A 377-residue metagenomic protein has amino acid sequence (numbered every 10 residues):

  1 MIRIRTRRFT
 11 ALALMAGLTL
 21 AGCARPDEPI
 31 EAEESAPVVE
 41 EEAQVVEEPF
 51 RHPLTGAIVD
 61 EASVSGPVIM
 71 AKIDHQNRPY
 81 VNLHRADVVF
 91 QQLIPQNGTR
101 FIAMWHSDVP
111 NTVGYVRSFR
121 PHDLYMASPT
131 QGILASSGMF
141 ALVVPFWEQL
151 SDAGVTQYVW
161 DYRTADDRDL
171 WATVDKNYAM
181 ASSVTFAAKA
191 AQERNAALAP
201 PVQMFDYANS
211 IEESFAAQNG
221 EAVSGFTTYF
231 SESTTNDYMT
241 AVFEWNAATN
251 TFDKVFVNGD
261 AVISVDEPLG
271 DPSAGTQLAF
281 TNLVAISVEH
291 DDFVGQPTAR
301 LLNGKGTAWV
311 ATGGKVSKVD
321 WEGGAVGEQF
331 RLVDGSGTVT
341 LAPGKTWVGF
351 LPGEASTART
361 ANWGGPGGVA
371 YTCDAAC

Functional and structural regions predicted by a protein language model:
I2-A11: Bacterial N-terminal signal peptides that target proteins for export
T19-G22: C-terminal motif of bacterial Sec signal peptides marking the signal peptidase cleavage site
A24-D27: Bacterial signal peptide processing site
P29-V39: Extracytoplasmic/lumenal low-complexity Ser/Thr/Pro-rich segments of cell-envelope proteins
P37-V88, P95-C377: A surface/extracellular/periplasmic glyco- and lipid-processing/surface-interacting theme
